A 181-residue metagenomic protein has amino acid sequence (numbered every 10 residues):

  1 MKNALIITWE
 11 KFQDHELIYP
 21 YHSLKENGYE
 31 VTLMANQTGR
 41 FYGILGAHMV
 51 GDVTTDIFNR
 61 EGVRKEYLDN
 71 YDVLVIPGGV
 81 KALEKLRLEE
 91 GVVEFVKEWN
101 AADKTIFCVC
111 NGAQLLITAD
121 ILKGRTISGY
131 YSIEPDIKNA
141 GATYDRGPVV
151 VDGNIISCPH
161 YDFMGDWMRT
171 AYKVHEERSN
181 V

Functional and structural regions predicted by a protein language model:
M1-I106, Q114-T126, E134-V181: Extended, subdomain-level signal for the structured scaffold at the beginning of enzyme domains
C110: Aromatic-residue-lined binding/catalytic grooves and analogous aromatic/hydrophobic interfacial grooves in multimeric
